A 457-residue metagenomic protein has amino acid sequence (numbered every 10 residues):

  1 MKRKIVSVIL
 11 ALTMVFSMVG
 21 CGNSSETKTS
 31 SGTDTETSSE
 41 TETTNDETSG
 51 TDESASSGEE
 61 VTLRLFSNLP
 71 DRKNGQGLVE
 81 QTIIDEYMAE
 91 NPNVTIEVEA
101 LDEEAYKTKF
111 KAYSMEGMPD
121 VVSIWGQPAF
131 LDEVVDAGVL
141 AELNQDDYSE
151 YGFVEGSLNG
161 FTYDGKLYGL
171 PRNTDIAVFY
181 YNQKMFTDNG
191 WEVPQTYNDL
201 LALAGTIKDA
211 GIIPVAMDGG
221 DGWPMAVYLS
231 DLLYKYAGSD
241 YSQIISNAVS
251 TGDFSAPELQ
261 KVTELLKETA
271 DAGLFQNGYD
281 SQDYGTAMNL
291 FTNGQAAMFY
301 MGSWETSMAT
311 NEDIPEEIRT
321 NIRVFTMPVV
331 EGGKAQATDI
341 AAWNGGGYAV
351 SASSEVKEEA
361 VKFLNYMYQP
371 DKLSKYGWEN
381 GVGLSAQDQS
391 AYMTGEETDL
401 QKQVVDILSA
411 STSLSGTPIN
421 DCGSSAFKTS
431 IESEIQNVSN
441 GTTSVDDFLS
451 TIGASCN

Functional and structural regions predicted by a protein language model:
S7, C21-F130, E316, K375 (+3 more regions): Conserved N-terminal structural module of periplasmic/extracytoplasmic solute-binding proteins
F66-P70, I83, M88, E264-E355: Extracytoplasmic/periplasmic substrate-binding proteins
E86-V154, G160, K184-Q195, L290 (+4 more regions): Extracytoplasmic "Venus flytrap"/periplasmic binding protein-like
Y113, P119-D120, E150-K184, I213-M217 (+2 more regions): A structural signal for short loop-to-beta-strand junctions that line the ligand-binding cleft of periplasmic/secreted
G126-V178, E192, L201, I207 (+3 more regions): Hinge/lid segment of periplasmic solute-binding proteins
T162, A342, E379-M393, L400-C456: C-terminal capping/gating helix-and-loop segments adjacent to ligand/active sites or protein-protein/ligand interfaces
Y168-P171, A177, L201-T251: Extracytoplasmic/periplasmic solute-binding protein
T206, N247-Y279: Glycine-centered hinge/linker elements that transmit conformational signals in sensory and ligand-binding systems
